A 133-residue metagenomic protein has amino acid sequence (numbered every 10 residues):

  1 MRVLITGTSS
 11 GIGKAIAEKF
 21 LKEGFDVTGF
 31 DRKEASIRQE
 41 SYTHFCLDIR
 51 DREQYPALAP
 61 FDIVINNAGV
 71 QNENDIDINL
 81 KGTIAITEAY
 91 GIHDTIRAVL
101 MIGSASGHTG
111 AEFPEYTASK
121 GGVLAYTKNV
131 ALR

Functional and structural regions predicted by a protein language model:
S9, A17: N-terminal Rossmann NAD(P)H-binding glycine-rich loop of SDR-like oxidoreductase domains
E40-D51: Rossmann-fold cofactor-recognition segment
R50-P60: Conserved Rossmann-fold cofactor-binding substructure of NAD(P)-dependent oxidoreductases
I65, I86-Y90, Y126-T127: Hydrophobic positions on the long internal alpha-helix of Rossmann-like NAD(P)-dependent oxidoreductase domains
A68-N72: Conserved NAD(P)H cofactor-binding loop of Rossmann-fold oxidoreductase domains
I92, L132-R133: Alpha-helical segment proximal to the catalytic Tyr-Lys
A98-G122, T127-K128, L132: Catalytic loop of short-chain dehydrogenase/reductase
